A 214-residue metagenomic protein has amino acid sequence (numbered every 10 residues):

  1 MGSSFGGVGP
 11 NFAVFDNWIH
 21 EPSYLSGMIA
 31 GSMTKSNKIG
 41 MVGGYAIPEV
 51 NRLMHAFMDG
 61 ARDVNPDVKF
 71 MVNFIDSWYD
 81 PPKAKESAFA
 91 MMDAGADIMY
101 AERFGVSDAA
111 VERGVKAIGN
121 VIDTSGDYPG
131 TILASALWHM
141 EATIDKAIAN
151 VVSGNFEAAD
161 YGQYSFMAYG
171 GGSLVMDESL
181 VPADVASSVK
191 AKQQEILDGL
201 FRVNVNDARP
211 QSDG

Functional and structural regions predicted by a protein language model:
M1-G214: A residue-level marker of the well-folded mature domains of exported/periplasmic proteins
